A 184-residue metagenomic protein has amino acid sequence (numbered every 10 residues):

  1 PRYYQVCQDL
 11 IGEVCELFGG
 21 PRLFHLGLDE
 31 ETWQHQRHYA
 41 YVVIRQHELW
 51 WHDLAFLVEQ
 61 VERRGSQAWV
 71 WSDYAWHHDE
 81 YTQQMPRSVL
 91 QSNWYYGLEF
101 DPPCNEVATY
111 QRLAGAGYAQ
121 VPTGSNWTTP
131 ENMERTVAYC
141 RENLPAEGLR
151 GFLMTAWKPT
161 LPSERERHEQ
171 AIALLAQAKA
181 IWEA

Functional and structural regions predicted by a protein language model:
P1, D29-I44: Active-site-proximal beta-alpha loop/turn segments in soluble metabolic enzymes
Y3-L28, I44-A184: Substrate-binding groove of N-acetylhexosamine-processing glycoside hydrolases
